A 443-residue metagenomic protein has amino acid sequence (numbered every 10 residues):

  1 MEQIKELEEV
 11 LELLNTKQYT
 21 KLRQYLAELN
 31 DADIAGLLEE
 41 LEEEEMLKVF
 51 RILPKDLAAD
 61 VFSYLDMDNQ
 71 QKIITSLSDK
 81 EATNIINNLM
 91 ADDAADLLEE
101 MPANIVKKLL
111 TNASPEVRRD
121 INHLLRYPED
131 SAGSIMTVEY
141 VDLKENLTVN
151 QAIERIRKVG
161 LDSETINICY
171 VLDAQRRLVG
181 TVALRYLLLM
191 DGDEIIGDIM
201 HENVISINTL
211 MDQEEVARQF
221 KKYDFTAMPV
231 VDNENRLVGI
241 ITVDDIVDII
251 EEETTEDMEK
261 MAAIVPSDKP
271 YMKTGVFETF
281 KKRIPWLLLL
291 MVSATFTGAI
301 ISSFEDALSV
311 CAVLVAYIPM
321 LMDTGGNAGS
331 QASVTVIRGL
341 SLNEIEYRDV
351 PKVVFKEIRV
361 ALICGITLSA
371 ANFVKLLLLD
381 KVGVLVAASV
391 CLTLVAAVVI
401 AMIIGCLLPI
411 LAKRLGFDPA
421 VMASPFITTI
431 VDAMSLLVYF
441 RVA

Functional and structural regions predicted by a protein language model:
M1-V265: Hydrophobic packing positions in regular secondary-structure scaffolds
T254-I403, L407-V421, P425-I430, V438-A443: Alpha-helical transmembrane segments and their membrane-interface boundaries that form or gate the permeation pathway
M434: Active-site His/Glu-centered metal-binding helix of metallohydrolases
